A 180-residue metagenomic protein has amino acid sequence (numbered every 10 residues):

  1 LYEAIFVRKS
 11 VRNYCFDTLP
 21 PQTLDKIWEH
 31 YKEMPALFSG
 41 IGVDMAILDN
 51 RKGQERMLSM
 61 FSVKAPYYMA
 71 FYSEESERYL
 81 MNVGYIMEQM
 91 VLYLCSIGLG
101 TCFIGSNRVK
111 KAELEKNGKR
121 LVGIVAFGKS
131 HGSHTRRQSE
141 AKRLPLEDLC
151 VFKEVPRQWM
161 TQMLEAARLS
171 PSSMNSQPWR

Functional and structural regions predicted by a protein language model:
L1-R180: Acidic, surface-exposed loops and disordered segments
